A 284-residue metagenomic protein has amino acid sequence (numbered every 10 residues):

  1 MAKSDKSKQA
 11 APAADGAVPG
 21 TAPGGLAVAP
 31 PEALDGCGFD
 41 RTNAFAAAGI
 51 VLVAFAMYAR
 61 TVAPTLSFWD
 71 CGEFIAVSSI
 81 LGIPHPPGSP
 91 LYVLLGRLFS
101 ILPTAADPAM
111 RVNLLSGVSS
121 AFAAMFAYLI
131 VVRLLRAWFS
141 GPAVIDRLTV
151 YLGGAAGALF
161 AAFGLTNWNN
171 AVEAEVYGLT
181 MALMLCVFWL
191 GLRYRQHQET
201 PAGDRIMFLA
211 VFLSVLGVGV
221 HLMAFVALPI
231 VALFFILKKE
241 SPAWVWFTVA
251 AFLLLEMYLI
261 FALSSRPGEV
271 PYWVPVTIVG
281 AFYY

Functional and structural regions predicted by a protein language model:
M1-M57, A143-A155, F282-Y284: Start-transfer (signal-anchor) and selected internal transmembrane alpha helices of multi-pass inner/ER membrane
F45-A47, A127-F163, Q198-R205: Transmembrane-helix signature of polytopic, membrane-embedded enzymes that assemble or transfer cell-envelope glycans
A48, L114-A143, C186-R193: Transmembrane-helix motifs of polytopic, lipid-linked glycan transferases
R60, A105-N113, W138-R147, G154-M181 (+2 more regions): Aromatic- and kink-enriched transmembrane "portal" helix at the membrane-lumen/periplasm boundary that abuts
V62-F74, P84-L95, M110: Extracytoplasmic catalytic/substrate-binding loops of multi-pass membrane glycan-assembly enzymes
V77-I80, A158, I206-G219, L253-E256: Membrane-interface alpha helices of multi-pass inner-membrane proteins
L135, A143-L148, M184-M207, S214 (+2 more regions): Membrane-interface transmembrane helices that cradle and orient dolichyl/undecaprenyl
R195, A227-Y284: Perimembrane helix-loop-helix junctions
